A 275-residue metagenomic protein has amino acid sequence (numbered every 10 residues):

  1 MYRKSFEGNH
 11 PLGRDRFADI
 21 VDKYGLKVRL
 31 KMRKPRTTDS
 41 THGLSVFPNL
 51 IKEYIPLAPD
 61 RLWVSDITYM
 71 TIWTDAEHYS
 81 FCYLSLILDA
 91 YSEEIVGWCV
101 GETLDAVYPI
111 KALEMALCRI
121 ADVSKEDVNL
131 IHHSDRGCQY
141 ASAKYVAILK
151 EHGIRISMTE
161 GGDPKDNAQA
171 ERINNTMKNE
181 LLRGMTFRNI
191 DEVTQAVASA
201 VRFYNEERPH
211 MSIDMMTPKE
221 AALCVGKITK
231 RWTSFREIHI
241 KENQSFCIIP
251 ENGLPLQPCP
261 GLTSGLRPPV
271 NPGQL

Functional and structural regions predicted by a protein language model:
M1, F17, V21, I51 (+13 more regions): Mobile genetic element proteins and their domesticated derivatives, centered on retroelements and DNA transposons
M1-P59, D163, T217-I228: Basic, flexible linker segments flanking DNA-binding modules in nucleic acid-interacting mobile-element proteins
L30-R36, H132-R136, K150-Q169, M185-I190: RNase H-like polynucleotidyl transferase catalytic core
K52, P56-V96: An active-site-proximal beta-strand-loop segment
T68, Y91, C99, G137 (+1 more regions): Anionic group-transfer/hydrolysis microenvironments
S80, W98-S124, A141: Active-site beta-loop-alpha junctions of metal-dependent nucleic acid enzymes, especially the RNase H-like/DDE
S124-S142, E160-P164, D214-K219: Acidic/histidine-rich, metal-coordinating catalytic segments
A143, K150-I154, T176-L275: C-terminal domain-tail junction helix/linker
